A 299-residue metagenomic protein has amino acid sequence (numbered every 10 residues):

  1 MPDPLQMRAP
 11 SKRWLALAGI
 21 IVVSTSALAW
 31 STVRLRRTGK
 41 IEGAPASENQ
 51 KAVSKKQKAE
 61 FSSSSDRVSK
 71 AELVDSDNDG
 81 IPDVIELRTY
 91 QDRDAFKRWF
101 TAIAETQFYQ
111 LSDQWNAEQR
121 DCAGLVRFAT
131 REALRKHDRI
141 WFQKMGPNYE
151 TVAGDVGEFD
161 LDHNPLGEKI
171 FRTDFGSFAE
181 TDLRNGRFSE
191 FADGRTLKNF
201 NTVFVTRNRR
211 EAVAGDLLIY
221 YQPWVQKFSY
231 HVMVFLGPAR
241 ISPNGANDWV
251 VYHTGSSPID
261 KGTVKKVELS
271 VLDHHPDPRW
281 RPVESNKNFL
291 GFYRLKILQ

Functional and structural regions predicted by a protein language model:
M1-P2: N-terminal intrinsically disordered, acidic low-complexity segments at the extreme N-terminus
Q6-I21: N-terminal Sec-pathway targeting helices
V22-T32: Hydrophobic alpha-helical membrane-insertion segments, chiefly the h-region of N-terminal signal peptides
S31, G39-I41, R67, E72 (+1 more regions): Low-complexity, Ser/Thr/Pro/Gly-rich disordered linker/stalk regions
R36-V68: Short, basic, low-complexity termini and linkers enriched in Ser/Thr/Gly/Pro that act as targeting/leader peptides
G43, F61, D66-F188: N-terminal capping segments
T151-I259: ...with weaker cross-activation on analogous glycine-rich loops/strands in unrelated enzymes
G245-Q299: Low-complexity, Gly/Ser/Thr/Pro-rich intrinsically disordered linker/tail segments
